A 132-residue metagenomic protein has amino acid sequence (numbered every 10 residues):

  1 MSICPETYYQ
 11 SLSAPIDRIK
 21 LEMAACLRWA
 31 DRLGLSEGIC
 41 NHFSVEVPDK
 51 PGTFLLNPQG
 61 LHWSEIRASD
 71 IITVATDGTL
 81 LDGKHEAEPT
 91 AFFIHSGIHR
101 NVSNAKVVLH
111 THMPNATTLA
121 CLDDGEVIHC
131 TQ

Functional and structural regions predicted by a protein language model:
M1-V107, T118: Long, non-catalytic terminal segments
L109-M113: Catalytic nucleophile loop
P114-Q132: Class I SAM-dependent methyltransferase SAM-binding "motif I" and its flanking Rossmann-like core
